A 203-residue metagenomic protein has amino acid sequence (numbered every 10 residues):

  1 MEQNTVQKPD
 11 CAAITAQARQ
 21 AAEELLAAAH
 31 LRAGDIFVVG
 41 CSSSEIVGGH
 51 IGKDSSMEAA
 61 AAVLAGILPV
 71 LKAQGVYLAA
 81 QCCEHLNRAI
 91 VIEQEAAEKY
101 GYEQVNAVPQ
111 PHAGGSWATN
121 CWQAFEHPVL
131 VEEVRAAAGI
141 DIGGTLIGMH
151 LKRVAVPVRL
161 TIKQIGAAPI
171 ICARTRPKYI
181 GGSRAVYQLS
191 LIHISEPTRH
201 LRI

Functional and structural regions predicted by a protein language model:
M1-F37, M57-V70: N-terminal glycine-/serine-/threonine-rich phosphate-binding loop
E23, A27-H30, L68-V76, W122-L130 (+1 more regions): Generic secondary-structure signature for well-ordered alpha-helical cores
A29-L31, A113, R159-Q164: Solvent-exposed alpha-helices and their adjacent loops that cap or buttress functional pockets in soluble metabolic
I36-G40, L78-A79: Short glycine-rich phosphate-binding loop at a beta-alpha junction
I46-I51, S55-A62, P69-R88, A113: Active-site histidine-anchored catalytic micro-motif
Q74-A138, I142-G143: Ligand-binding beta-strand-loop-alpha-helix segment within the catalytic cores of soluble metabolic enzymes
T119, Q123-L191: Glycine-rich, aromatic-bearing surface loops/beta-hairpins
I192-I203: Single conserved hydrophobic/aromatic residue that forms the stacking wall/gate of nucleotide- or nucleobase-binding
